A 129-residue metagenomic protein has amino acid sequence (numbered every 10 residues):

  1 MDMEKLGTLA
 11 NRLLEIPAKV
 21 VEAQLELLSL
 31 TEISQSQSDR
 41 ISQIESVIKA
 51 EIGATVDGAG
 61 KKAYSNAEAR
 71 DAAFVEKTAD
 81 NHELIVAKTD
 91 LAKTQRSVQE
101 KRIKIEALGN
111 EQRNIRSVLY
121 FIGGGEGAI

Functional and structural regions predicted by a protein language model:
M1-L28: Short, charge-rich amphipathic alpha-helices with coiled-coil/heptad character
M3, I122-I129: Short acidic DE-rich linear segments
G7-T8, A54, D71, N114 (+1 more regions): Intrinsically disordered, low-complexity segments enriched in glycine/proline and serine/threonine
L9-A10, P17, N114-G124: Short A/G/S/P-biased low-complexity tracts
L27, T31-S42, H82-Y120: Long amphipathic alpha-helical coiled-coil segments
L30-D71: Extended alpha-helical coiled-coil "stalk/arm" regions that act as elongated linkers or oligomerization scaffolds
V56, A63, Q112, E126-A128: Polar low-complexity intrinsically disordered regions enriched in Ser/Thr and small residues
G58-Q95: Short, glycine/alanine-rich amphipathic alpha-helical segment that often forms an alpha-turn-alpha hairpin
